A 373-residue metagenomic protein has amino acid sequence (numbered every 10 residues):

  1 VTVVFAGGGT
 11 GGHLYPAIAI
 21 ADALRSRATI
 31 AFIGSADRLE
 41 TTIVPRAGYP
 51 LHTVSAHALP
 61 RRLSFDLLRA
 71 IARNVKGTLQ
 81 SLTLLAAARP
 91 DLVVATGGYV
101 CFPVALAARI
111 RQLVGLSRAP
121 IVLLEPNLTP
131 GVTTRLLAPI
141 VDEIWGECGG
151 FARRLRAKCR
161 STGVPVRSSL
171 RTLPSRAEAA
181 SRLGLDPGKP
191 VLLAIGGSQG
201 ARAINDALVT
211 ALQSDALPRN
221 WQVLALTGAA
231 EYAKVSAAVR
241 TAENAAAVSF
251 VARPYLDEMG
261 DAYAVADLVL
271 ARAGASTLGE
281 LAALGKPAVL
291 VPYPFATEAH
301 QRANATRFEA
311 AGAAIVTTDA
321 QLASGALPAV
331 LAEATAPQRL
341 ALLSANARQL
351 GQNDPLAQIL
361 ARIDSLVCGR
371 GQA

Functional and structural regions predicted by a protein language model:
T2-G8, A28-R73, Q80, R160-P165 (+2 more regions): Conserved nucleotide-sugar phosphate-binding/catalytic loop shared by glycosyltransferases and other
H13-L24: Short amphipathic alpha-helix
R38-T42, D91-Q112: An aromatic- and histidine-rich active-site surface loop
I43-A47, R176-V269, R302-T306, A310 (+1 more regions): Donor-nucleotide binding loops and adjacent catalytic segments primarily of GT-B fold Leloir glycosyltransferases
P50, R111-A177: Active-site-proximal region of nucleotide-activated glycan assembly enzymes, centered on histidine/acidic-rich loops
D91, L256, G260-G279, K286-P287: Acidic donor-binding loop of glycosyltransferase active sites
R339-N353: A short, well-ordered alpha-helix in the C-terminal region of glycosyltransferases
Q352-A373: C-terminal alpha-helical cap of glycosyltransferases
